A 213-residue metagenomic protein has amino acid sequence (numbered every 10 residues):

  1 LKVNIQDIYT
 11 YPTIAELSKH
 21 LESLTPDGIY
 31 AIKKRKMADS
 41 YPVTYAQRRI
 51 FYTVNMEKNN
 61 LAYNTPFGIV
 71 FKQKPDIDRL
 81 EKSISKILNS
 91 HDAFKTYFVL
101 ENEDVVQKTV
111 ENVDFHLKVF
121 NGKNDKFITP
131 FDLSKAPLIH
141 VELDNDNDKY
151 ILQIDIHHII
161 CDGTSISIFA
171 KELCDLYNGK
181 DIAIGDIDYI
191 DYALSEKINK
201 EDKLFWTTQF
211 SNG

Functional and structural regions predicted by a protein language model:
L1-A31, V105-K108: Phosphopantetheine-dependent thiolation modules in NRPS/PKS and related acyl-activating systems
Y9, T13, S165, I198: Short acidic-hydrophobic sequence patches enriched in Asp/Glu that either
I32-K36: Mature soluble binding/inhibitory domains
M37-E111, N121-K197, T208-S211: Acyl-group handoff/entry surfaces in thioester-processing enzymes
F115: Metal/cofactor- and membrane transport-associated sequence elements
E201: Catalytic machinery of carbohydrate-active enzymes, primarily nucleotide-sugar-dependent glycosyltransferases
L204-W206: Signature of alpha-helical transmembrane segments and their immediate interfacial
